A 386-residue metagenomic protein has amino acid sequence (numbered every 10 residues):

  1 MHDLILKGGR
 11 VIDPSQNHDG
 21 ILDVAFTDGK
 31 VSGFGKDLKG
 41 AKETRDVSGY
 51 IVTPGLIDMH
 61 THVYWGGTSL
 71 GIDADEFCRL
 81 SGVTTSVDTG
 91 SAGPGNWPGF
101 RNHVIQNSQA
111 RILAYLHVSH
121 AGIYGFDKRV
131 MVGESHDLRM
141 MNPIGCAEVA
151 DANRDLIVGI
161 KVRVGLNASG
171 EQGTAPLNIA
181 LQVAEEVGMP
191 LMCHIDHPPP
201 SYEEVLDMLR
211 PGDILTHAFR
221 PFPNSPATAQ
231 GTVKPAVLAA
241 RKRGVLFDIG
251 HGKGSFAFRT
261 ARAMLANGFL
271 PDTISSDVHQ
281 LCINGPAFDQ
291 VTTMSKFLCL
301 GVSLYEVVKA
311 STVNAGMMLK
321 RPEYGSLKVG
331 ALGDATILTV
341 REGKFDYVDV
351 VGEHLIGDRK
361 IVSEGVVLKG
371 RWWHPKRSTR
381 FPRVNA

Functional and structural regions predicted by a protein language model:
M1-T53: Histidine-rich, glycine-flanked metal-binding segment
G9, G29, G49, H60 (+9 more regions): Divalent metal-coordination and catalytic microenvironments
G9, L332-V384: C-terminal cap of metal-dependent C-N hydrolases
K39, V47-N107: Metal-associated gating/positioning segment near the N- to mid-region
G67-E76, R139-A150, P199-V205: Short, acidic/polar
S81-V87, S91-A92, Q106-D137, K161-V164: Metal-cofactor-binding active-site regions of metalloenzymes
V162-N284: Active-site core of metal-dependent hydrolases
R259-E342: His/Asp/Glu-enriched, well-ordered alpha-helical/loop segment that forms or immediately abuts the divalent-metal
